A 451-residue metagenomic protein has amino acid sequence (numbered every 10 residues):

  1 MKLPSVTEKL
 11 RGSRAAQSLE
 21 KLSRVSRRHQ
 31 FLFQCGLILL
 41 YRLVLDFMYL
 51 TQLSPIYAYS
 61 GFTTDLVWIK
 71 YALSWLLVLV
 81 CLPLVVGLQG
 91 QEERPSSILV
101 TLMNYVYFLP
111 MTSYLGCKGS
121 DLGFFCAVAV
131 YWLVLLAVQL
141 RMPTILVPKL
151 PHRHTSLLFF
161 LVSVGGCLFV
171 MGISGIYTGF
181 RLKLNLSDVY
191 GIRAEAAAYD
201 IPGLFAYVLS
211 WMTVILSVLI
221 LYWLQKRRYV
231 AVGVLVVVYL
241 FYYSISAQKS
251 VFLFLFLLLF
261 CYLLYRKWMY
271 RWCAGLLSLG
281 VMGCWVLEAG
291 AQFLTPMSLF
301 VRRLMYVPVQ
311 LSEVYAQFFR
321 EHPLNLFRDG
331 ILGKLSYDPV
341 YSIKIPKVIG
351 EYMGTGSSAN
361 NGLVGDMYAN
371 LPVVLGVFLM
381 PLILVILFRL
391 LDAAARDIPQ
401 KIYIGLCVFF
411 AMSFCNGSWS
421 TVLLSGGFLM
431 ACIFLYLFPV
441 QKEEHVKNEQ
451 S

Functional and structural regions predicted by a protein language model:
M1-I215, L219-I220, K226, L379 (+1 more regions): Membrane-anchoring hydrophobic segments
V6-K21, A127-L133, Q225-A291, L387: Hydrophobic alpha-helical segments of polytopic membrane proteins
V25, F47-T63, L186-A206, G283-F388: Small-residue-enriched transmembrane helix-hairpin modules in multi-pass membrane proteins
L32, V232-V234, L253, A274-G275 (+2 more regions): Hydrophobic alpha-helical transmembrane segments
C81-G87, V218-Y222, Y239, L257-Y262 (+1 more regions): Generic transmembrane alpha-helix motif of multi-pass integral membrane proteins
S96-L102, F108-Y114, K226-A247, V340 (+1 more regions): Cytoplasmic juxtamembrane regions at transmembrane-helix boundaries
M111-C126, V237-Y262, Y368, P372-V373 (+1 more regions): Helix-loop-helix junctions and helix-breaking kinks within/between transmembrane helices of multi-pass membrane
F160-T178, S278-L287, F327-L335: Hydrophobic alpha-helical membrane-insertion segments
